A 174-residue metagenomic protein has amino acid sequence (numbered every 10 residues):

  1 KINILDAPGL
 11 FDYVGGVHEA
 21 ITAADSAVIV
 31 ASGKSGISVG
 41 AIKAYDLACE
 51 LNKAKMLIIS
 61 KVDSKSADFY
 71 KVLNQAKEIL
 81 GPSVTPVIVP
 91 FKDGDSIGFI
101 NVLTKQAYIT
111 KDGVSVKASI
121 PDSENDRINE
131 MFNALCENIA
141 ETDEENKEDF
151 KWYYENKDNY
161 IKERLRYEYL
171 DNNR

Functional and structural regions predicted by a protein language model:
K1-N3, D25-S26, A54: Loop/turn-to-beta-strand initiation segments
I2-Y13: Switch II (G3) loop of P-loop NTPases
V14-S35, D46-L47: Inter-motif core of Ras-like GTPase G domains
S32-R174: P-loop NTPase catalytic nucleotide-binding module
